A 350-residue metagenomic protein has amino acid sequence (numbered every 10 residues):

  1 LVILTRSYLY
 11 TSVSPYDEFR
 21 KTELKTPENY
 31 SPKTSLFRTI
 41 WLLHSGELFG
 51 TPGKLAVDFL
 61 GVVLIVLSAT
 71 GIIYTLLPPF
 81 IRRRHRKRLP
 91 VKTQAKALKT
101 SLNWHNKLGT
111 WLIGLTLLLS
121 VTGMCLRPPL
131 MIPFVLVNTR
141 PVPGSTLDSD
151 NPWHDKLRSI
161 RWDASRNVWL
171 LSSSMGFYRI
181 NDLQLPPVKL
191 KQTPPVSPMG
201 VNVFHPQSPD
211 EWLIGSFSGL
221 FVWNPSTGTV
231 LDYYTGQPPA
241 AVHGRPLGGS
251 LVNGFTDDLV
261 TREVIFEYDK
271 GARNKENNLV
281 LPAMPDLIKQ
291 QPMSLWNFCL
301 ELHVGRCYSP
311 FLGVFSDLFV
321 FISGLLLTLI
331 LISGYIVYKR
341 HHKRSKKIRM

Functional and structural regions predicted by a protein language model:
L1, L147-D163, P195-P209, Q237-T261: Repeated scaffold domains used in trafficking and secretory/extracellular systems, primarily beta-propellers
V2-W41, L213, E263-E301: Extended, hydrophilic extramembrane loops/domains of integral membrane proteins
T5-R6, A164-S165, S172-S174, S208 (+2 more regions): Short loop/turn segments that connect beta-strands within the blades of beta-propeller domains, predominantly WD40
Y10, F177-R179, F221-V222, R273: WD40 beta-propeller blade core
S14-D17, N181-L185, N224-G228, N278-L279: Short loop/turn segments that connect beta-strands within beta-propeller blades
T51-L115, L312-M350: Juxtamembrane interface at the cytosolic side of transmembrane helices
K99, G144-D150, P186-P195, L231-Y233: A short beta-strand motif characteristic of beta-propeller blades
L126-W153: Alpha-helical transmembrane signal-anchor/signal-peptide segments
